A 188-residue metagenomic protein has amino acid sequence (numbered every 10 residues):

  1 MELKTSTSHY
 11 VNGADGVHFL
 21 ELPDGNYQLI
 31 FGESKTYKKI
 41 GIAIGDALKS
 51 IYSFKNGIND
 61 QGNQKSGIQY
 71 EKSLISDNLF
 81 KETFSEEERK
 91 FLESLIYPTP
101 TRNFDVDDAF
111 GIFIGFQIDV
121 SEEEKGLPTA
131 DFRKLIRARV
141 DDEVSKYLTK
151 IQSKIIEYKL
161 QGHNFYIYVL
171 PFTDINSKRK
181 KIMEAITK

Functional and structural regions predicted by a protein language model:
M1, L20-Y27, K178, A185: Secondary-structure boundary elements
M1-H9: A short acidic/basic microdomain associated with nuclease active sites
S8, N12-H18: Charged, often glycine-rich, active-site loop that binds/positions anionic groups
G16-H18, Q28-T36: Conserved catalytic cores of phosphodiester-cleaving nucleases, focusing on short active-site segments
I30-S34, F110-G115, I167-V169: Extended hydrophobic secondary-structure segments that form protein cores and membrane-embedded regions
K39-I44: Switch/connector loops and helix/strand junctions flanking conserved nucleotide-binding motifs in nucleotide-processing
G45-A130: Acidic, metal/cofactor-coordinating or nucleic-acid-engaging core segments within structured domains
E124-K188: Extended, charged low-complexity segments that frequently continue into or abut oligomerization scaffolds
